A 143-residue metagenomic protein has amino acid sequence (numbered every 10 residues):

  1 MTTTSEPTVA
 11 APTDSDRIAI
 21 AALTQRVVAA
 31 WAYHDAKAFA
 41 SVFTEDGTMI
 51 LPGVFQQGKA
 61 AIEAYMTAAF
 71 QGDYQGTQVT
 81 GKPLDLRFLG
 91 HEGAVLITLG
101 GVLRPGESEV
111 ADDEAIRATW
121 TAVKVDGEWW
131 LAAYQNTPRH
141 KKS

Functional and structural regions predicted by a protein language model:
M1-E45, S143: Short, low-complexity N-terminal intrinsically disordered segments enriched in polar/charged residues
T2, A115-S143: Short beta-strand edge/turn micro-motifs at domain boundaries
D16-L23, A36-E92, L99, A111-D113: A solvent-exposed, acidic/Ser-Thr-rich amphipathic alpha-helical stretch
D46, R104, P138-H140: Feature marks short, surface-exposed loop/turn motifs that line or immediately flank catalytic pockets and channel
L86-A94, A122-E128: A short, structured loop/turn motif at beta-sheet edges
I97-R104: Generic short beta-strand segments
G106-E109, K141-S143: A short, polar/proline- and glycine-enriched secondary-structure boundary/capping micro-motif
